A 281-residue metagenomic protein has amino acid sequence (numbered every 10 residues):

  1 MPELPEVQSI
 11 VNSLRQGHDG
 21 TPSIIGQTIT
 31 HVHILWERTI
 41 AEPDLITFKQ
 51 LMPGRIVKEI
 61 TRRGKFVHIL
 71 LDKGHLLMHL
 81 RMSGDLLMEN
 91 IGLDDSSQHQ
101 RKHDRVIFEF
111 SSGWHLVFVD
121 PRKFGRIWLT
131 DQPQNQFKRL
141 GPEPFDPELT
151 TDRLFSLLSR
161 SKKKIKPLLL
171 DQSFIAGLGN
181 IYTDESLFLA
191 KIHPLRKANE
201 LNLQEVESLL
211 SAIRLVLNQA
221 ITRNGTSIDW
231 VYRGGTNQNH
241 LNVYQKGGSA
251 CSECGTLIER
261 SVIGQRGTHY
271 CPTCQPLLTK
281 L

Functional and structural regions predicted by a protein language model:
M1-L281: Structured catalytic/nucleic-acid-binding cores of DNA maintenance enzymes
